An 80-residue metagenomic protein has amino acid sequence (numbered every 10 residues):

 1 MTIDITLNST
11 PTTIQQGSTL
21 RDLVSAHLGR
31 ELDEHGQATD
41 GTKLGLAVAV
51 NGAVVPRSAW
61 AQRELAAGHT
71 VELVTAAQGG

Functional and structural regions predicted by a protein language model:
M1-G79: Ubiquitin-like/PB1-type beta-grasp interaction modules and other compact soluble beta-rich domains
